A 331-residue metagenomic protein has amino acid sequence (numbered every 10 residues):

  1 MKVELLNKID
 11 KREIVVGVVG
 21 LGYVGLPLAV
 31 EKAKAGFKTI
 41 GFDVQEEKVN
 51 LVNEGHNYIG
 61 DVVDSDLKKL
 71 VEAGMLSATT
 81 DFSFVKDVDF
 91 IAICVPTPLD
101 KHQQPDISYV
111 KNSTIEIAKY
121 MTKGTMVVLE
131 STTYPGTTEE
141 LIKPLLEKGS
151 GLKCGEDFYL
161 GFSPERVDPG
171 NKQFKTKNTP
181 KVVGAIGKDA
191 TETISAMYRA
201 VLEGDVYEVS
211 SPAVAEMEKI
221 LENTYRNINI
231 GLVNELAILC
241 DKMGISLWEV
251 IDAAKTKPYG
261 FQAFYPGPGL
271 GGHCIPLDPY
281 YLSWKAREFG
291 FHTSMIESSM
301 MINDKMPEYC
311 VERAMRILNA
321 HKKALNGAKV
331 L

Functional and structural regions predicted by a protein language model:
M1-L331: Structural/interface elements that position substrates and couple domains in central-metabolism enzymes
